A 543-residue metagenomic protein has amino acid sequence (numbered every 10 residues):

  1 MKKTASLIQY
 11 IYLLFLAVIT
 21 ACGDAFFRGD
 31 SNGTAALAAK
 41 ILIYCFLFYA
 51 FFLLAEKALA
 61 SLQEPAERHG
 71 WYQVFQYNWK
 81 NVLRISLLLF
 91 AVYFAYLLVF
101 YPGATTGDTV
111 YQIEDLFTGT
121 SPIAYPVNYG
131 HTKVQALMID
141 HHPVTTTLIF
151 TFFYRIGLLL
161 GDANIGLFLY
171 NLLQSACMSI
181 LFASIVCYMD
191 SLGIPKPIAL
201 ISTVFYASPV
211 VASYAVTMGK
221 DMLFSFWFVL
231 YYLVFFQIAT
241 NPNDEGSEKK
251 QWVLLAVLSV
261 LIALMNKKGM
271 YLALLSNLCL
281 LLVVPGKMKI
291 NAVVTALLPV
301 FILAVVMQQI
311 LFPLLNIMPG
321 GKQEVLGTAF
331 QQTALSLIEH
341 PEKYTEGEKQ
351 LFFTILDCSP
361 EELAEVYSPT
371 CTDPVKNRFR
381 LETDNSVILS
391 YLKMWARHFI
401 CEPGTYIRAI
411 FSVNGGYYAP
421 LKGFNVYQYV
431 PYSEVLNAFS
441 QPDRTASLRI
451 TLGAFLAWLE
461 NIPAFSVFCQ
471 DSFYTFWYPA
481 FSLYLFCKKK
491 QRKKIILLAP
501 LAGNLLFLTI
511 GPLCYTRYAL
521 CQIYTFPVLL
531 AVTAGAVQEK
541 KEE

Functional and structural regions predicted by a protein language model:
Y12-A25, Y44-Y49, N78-T106, V300-F312: Transmembrane signal-anchor helices characteristic of membrane glycosylation enzymes that use polyprenol
A50, L169-L192: Transmembrane-helix motifs of polytopic, lipid-linked glycan transferases
K80-R84, F182-A207, S225-F226, I495-I496: Transmembrane-helix signature of polytopic, membrane-embedded enzymes that assemble or transfer cell-envelope glycans
V99-T106, T120-C177: Membrane-proximal lumenal/periplasmic loop motifs of glycosylation machinery
G107, S213-L223: Short acidic/glycine- and proline-prone juxtamembrane loop motifs at membrane-interface regions of multi-pass membrane
I165-L169, A409-L497, L501: Membrane-interface anchor segments at the N-terminal boundary of transmembrane helices in multi-pass membrane enzymes
Q251-N266, N277-L278, P299-L303: Membrane-interface alpha helices of multi-pass inner-membrane proteins
N316-T445: Membrane-proximal stem/loop segments at transmembrane-domain junctions that anchor or position
